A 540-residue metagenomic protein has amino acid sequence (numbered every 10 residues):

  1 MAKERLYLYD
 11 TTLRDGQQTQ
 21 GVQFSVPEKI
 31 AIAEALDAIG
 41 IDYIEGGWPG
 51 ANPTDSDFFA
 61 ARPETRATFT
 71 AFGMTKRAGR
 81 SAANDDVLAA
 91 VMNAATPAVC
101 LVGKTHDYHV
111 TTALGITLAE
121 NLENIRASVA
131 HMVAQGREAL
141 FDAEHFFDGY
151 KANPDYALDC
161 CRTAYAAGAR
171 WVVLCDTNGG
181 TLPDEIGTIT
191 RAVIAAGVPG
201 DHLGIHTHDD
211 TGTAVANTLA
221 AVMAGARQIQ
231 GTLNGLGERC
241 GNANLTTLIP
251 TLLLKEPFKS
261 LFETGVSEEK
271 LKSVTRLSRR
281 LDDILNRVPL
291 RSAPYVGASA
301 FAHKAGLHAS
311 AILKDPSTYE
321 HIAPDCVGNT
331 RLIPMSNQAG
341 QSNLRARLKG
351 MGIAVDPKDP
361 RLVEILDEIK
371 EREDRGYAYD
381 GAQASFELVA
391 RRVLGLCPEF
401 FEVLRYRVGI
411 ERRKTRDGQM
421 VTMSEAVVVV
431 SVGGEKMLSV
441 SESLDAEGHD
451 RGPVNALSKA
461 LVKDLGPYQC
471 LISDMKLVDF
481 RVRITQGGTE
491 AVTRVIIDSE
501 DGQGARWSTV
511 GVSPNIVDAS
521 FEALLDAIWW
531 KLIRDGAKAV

Functional and structural regions predicted by a protein language model:
R5-L6, D10-T12, P250, E256-E435 (+1 more regions): A mid-to-C-terminal "edge-of-domain" accessory segment
L6-L8, R14-Y43, S56-A61, R77-L203 (+1 more regions): Alpha/beta enzyme core
Q18, A31, Y377-W507, G511-I516: Non-catalytic terminal/interface segments that mediate subunit docking, oligomerization, and allosteric communication
V22, W48, R77, L118 (+13 more regions): Hydrophobic alpha-helical scaffolding
T68-G73: A glycine-rich helix N-cap at a beta->alpha junction
I186, C240-T247: Histidine/acidic-residue-rich catalytic or RNA/ligand-binding cores of hydrolases and nuclease-related proteins
I205-T232: Small-aliphatic-rich amphipathic alpha-helix that forms the alpha element of a beta-alpha
G504-V540: Mixed-charge, glycine-accented linear interaction segment located at domain edges/termini
